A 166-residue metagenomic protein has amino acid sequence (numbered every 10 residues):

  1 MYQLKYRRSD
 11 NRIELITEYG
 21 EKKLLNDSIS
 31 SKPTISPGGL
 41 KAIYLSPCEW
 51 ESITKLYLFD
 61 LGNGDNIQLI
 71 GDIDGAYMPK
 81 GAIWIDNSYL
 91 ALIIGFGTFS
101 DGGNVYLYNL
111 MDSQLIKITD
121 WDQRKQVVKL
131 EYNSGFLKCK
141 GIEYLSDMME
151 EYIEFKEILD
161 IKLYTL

Functional and structural regions predicted by a protein language model:
M1-I13, K22-P37: Beta-strand-rich domains and repeat architectures in extracellular enzymes and scaffolds, especially beta-propellers
Y2-S9, I43-W50, A91-F99, K138-S146: Beta-strand C-termini and the immediately following turn/loop, strongest in propeller blades
S9-I13, E51-Y57, F99-Y106, L145-I161: Structural motif
I16-S30, G62-M78, M111-R124: Multi-bladed beta-propeller domains
P33-K41, G81-Y89, K129-F136: Blade-terminus and WD-like Trp-Asp/Gly-His loop motifs, strongest in beta-propeller folds
Y44-L45, Y77-K80, E131-G135, C139-M148 (+2 more regions): Long, low-complexity intrinsically disordered regions enriched in Ser/Thr/Pro/Gly
L45-K55, I70-G81: Surface-exposed acidic loop/strand-edge motifs in secreted or periplasmic proteins that form small linear binding
L90-G95, S100-I142: Conserved binding-pocket/active-site segment within a compact domain
